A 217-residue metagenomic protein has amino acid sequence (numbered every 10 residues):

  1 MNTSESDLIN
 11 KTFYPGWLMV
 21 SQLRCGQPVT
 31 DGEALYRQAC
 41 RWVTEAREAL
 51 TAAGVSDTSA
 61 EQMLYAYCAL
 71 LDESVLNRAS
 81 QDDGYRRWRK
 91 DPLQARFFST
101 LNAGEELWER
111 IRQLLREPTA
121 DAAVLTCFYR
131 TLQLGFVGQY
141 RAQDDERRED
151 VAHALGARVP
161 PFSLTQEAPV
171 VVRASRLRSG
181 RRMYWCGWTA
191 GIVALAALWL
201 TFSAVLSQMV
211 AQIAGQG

Functional and structural regions predicted by a protein language model:
M1-E73: Non-catalytic, solvent-exposed interaction/assembly segments
S21, C25, T51, D72-A79 (+4 more regions): Charged/polar positions within long, soluble alpha-helices
P28-V29, V55, S59, L76-G84 (+2 more regions): Short, solvent-exposed secondary-structure capping/transition elements
V29, E33-Y36, A52, R89-N102 (+2 more regions): Hydrophobic alpha-helical segments
A66-F136: Membrane-proximal low-complexity regions enriched in glycine and acidic/polar residues
E149-R178: Juxtamembrane amphipathic/hinge helix adjacent to a transmembrane helix
A174-G217: C-terminal single-pass membrane-anchor helix
